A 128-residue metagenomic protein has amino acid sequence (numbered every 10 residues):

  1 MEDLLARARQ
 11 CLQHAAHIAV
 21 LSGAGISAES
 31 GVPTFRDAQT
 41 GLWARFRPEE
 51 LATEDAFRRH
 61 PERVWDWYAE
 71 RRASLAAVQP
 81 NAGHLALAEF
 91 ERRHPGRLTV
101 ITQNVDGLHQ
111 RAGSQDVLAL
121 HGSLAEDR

Functional and structural regions predicted by a protein language model:
M1-R128: Conserved catalytic core of sirtuin-type NAD+-dependent deacylases
